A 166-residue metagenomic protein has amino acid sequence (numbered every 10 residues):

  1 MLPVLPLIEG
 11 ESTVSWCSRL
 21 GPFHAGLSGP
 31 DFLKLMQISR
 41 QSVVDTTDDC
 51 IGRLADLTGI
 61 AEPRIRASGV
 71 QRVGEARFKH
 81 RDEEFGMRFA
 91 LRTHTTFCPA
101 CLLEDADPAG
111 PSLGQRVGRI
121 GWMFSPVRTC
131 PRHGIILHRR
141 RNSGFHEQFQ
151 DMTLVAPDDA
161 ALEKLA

Functional and structural regions predicted by a protein language model:
M1-G110, R116, G121: A structured, charge-rich N-terminal accessory region that forms the first stable segment of a protein and links
M123-A166: Domain-exit/linker segments immediately C-terminal to small folded modules
